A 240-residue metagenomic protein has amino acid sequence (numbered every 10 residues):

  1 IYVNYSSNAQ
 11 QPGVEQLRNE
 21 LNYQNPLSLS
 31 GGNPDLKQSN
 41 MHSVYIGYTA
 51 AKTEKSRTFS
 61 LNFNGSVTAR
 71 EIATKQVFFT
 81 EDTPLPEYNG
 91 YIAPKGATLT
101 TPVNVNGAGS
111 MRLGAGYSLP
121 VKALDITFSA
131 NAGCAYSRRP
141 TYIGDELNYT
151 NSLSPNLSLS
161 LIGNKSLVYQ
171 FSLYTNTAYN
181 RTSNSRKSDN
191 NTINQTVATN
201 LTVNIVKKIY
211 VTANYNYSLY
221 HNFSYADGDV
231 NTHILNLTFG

Functional and structural regions predicted by a protein language model:
I1-G240: Exposed, low-structure sequence patches enriched in small/polar residues
